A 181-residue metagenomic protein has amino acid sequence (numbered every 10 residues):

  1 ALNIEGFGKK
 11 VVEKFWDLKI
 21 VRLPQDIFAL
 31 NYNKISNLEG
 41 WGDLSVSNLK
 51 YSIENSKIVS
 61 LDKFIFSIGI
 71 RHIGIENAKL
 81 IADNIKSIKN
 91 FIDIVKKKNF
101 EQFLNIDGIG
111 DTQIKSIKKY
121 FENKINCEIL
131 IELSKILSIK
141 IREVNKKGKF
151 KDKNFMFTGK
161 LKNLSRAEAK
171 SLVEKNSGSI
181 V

Functional and structural regions predicted by a protein language model:
A1-E5, K9: Cys/His-rich short segments
F7, D26, L30, L38-V181: DNA strand-break repair and replication-stress modules
V12, A29-N33: Short, conserved phosphate-binding/catalytic loop or strand-edge motifs used in phosphoryl-/nucleotidyl-transfer
